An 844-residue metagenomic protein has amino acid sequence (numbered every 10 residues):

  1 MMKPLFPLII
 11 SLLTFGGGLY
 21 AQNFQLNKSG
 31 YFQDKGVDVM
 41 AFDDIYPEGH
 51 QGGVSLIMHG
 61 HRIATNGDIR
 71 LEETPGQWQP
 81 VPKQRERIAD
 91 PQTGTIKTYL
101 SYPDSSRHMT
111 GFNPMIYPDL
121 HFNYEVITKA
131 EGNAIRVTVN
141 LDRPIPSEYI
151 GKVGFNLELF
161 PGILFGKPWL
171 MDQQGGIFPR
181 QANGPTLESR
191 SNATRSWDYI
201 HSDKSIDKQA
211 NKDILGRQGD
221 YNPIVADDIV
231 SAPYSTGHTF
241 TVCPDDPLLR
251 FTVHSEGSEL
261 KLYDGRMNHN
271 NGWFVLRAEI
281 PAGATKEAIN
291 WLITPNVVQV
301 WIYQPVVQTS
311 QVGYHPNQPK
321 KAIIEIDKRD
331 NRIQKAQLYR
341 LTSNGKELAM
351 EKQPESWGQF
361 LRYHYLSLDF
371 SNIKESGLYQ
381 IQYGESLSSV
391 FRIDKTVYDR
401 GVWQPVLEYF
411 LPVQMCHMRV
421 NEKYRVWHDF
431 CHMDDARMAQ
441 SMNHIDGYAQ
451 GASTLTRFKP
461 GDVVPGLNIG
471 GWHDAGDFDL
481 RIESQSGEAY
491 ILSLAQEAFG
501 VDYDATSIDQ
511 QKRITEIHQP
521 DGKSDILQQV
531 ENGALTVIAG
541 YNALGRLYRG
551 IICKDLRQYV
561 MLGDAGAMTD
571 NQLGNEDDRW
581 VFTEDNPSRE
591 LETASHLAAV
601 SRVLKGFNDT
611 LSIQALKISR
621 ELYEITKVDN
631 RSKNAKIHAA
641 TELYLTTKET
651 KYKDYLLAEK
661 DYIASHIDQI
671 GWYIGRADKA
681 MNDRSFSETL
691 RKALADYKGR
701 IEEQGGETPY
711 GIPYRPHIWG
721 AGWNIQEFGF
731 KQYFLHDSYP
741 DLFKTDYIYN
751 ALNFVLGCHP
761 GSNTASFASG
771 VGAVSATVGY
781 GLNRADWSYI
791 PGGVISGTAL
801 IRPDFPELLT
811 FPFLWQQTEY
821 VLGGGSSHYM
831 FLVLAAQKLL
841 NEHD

Functional and structural regions predicted by a protein language model:
P7-G16: Bacterial N-terminal signal peptides
Q22-P91, G184-V230: Beta-strand-rich N-terminal accessory domains
E73-P144: Extended, loop-rich substrate-binding clefts of extracytoplasmic carbohydrate-active enzymes
R136-T186, E385-V397: Acidic (Asp/Glu-rich), glycine- and aromatic
V139, I280-P295: Short Pro-Gly-centered flexible turn/kink motifs
I163-L170, V300-P319, S388-V426: Low-complexity, Pro/Ser/Thr- and charge-rich linker/hinge segments at domain boundaries
I206-L248, E256-E259, M267, V312 (+8 more regions): Aromatic (Trp/Tyr) and acidic
Q485, K523-Y548: Carboxylate/His-rich catalytic cores and anion/metal-binding grooves
